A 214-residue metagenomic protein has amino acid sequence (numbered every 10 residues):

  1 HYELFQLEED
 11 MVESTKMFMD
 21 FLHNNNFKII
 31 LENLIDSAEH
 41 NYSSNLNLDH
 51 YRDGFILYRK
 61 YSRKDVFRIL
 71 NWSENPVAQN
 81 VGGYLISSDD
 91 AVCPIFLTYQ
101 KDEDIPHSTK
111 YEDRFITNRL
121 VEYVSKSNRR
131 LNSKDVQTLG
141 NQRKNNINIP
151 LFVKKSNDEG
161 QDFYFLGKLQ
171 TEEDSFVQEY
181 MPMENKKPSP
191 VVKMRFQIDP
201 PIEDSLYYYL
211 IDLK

Functional and structural regions predicted by a protein language model:
H1-Q79, I86-D89: Catalytic cores and motor modules of nucleic-acid processing enzymes
L7-T15, M19-N33, S108, T117-N118 (+5 more regions): Short, structured coil/loop segments at alpha-helix boundaries
D53-D162: Acidic, glycine-rich low-complexity segments with interspersed aromatic residues
D158-K214: Compact mixed alphabeta submodule
